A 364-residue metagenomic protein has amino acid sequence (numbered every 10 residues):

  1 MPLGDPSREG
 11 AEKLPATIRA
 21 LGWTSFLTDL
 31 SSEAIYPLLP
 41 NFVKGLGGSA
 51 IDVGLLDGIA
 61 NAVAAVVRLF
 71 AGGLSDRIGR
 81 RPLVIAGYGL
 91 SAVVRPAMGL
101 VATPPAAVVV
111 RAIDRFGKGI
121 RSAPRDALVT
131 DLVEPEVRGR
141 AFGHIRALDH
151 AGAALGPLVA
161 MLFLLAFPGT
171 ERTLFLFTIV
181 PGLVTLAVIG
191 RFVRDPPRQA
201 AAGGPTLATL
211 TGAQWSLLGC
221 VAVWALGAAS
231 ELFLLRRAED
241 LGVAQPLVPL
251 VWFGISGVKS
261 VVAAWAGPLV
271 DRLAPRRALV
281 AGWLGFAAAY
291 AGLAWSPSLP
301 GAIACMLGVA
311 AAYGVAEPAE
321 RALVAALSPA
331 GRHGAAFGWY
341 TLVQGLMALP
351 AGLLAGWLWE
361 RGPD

Functional and structural regions predicted by a protein language model:
A11-N61, Q214-V251: Helix-loop boundary and gating motifs at the non-cytosolic
N61-L69, A154, S256-A264, G345-L349: Residue-level signature of mid-helix packing/kink "hotspots" within the transmembrane helices of 12-pass Major
V67-G79, L164, V262-P275, W359: Helix-to-loop junctions at the C-terminal end of transmembrane segments in multipass secondary transporters
P82-A97, I179, R277-G292: Structural signature of the two symmetry-related core transmembrane helices
G99-V110, A294-C305: Helix-loop junctions at membrane interfaces in 12-TM secondary transporters
V110-A151, L323: Cytoplasmic helix-loop-helix junction between adjacent transmembrane helices in 12-TM secondary transporters
L164-V180, W357-D364: A membrane-interface helix-boundary motif in multi-pass transporters
V180-Q199: C-terminal membrane-cytosol helix-exit motif in multi-pass small-molecule transporters
